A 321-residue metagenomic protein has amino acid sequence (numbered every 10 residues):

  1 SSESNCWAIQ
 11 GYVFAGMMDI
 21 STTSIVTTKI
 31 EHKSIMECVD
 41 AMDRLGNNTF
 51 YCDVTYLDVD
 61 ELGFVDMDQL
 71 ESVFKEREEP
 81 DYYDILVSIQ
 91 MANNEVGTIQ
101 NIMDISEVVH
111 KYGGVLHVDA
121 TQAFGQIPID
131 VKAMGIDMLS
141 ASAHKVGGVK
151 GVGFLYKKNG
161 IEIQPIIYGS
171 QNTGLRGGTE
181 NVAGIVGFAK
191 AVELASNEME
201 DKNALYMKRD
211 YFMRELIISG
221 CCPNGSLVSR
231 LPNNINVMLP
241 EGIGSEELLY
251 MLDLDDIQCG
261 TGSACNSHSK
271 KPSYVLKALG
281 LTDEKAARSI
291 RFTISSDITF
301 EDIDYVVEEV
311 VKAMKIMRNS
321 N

Functional and structural regions predicted by a protein language model:
S1-N321: Pyridoxal 5′-phosphate
